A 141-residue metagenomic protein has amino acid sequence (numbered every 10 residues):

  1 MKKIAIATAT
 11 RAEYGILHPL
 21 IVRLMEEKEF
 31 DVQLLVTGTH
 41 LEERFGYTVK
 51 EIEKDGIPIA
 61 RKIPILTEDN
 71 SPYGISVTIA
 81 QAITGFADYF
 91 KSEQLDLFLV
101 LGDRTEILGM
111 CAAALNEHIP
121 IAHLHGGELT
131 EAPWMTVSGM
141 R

Functional and structural regions predicted by a protein language model:
M1-G38: N-terminal phosphate-binding or glycine-rich loops at protein starts, especially the Walker A/P-loop of NTPases
K3-I6, H40, K50, D96: N-terminal hydrophobic or amphipathic segments with adjacent small-residue motifs that include Sec signal peptides
A7-T8, G15-L20, L66-R141: Active-site and donor-binding regions of nucleotide-sugar-utilizing enzymes
M25-E26, E53, L115-N116: Anion (oxyanion) recognition and catalysis
E26-E29, I57-P58, K91: Generic secondary-structure signature for well-ordered alpha-helical cores
V32-T78, G85: Conserved nucleotide-sugar phosphate-binding/catalytic loop shared by glycosyltransferases and other
